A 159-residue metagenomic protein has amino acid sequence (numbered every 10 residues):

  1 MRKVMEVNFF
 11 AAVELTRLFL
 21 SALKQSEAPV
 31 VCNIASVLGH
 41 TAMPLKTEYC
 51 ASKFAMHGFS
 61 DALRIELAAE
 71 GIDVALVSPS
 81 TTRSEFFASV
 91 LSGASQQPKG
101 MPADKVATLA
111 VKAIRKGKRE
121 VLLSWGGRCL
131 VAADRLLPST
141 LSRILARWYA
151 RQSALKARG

Functional and structural regions predicted by a protein language model:
M1-R2: Substrate-binding pocket helix/loop in short-chain dehydrogenase/reductase
T16, S52: Active-site helix of classical SDR
S21, I65-E66: Alpha-helical segment proximal to the catalytic Tyr-Lys
S36: Residue(s) in the substrate-gating loop at a strand-loop-helix junction that position the organic substrate next
M43-T47: Active-site loop immediately N-terminal to the catalytic Tyr-X3-Lys motif of short-chain dehydrogenase/reductase
E66-G126: SDR active-site lid
K99, D104-K105, L109-G159: C-terminal tail/cap regions
